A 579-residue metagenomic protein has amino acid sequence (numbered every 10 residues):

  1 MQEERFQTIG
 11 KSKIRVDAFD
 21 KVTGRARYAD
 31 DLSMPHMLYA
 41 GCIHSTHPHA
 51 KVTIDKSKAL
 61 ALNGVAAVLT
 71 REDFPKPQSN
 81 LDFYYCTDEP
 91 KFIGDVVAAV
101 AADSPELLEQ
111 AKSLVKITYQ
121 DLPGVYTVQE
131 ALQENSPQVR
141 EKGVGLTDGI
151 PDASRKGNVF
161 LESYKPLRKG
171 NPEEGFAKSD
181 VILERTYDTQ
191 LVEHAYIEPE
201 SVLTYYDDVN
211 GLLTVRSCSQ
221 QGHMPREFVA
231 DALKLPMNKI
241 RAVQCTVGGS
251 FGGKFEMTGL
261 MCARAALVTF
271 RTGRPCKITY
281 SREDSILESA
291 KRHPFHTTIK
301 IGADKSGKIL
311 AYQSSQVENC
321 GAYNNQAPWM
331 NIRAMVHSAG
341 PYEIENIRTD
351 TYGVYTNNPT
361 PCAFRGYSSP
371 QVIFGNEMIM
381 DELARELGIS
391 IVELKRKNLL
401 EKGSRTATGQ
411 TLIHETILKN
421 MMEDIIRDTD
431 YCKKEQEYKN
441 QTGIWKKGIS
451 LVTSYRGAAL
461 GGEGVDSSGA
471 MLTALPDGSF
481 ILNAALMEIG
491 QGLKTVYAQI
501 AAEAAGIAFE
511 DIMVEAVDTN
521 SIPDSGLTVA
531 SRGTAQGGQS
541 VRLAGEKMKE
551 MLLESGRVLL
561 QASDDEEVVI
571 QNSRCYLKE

Functional and structural regions predicted by a protein language model:
M1-E579: Structural alpha/beta core scaffold segments of enzyme domains
